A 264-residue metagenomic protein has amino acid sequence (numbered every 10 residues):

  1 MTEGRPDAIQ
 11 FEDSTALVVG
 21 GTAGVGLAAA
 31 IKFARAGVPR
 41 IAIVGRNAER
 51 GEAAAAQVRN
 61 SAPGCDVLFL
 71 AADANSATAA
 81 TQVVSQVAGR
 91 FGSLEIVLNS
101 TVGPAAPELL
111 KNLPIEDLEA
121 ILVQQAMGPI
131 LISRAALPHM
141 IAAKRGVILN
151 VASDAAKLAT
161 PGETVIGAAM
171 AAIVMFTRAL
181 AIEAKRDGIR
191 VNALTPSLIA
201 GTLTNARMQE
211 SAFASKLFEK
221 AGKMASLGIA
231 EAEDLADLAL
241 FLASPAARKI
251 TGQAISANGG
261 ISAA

Functional and structural regions predicted by a protein language model:
T2-D7, P107, L158, L227 (+2 more regions): Short C-terminal tail/terminal secondary-structure segment of NAD(P)H-dependent dehydrogenase/reductase domains
T22-G24: Conserved glycine-rich cofactor-binding loop
T81, G103-E119, A142, G162-V165 (+1 more regions): Conserved mid-core segment of classical short-chain dehydrogenase/reductases
G92-S93, K185, R190, I250-G252: Short, small/polar-rich loop/turn modules that mediate ligand/substrate recognition or access, typified
E95, K111-I130, L149, I173 (+1 more regions): Catalytic Tyr-X3-Lys loop
V102-G103, V147-A172, T177-R178, I182-R186 (+2 more regions): Catalytic loop of short-chain dehydrogenase/reductase
P138, I182-R186, R248: Alpha-helical segment proximal to the catalytic Tyr-Lys
M224-L235: A conserved structural motif in NAD(P)-dependent oxidoreductases
